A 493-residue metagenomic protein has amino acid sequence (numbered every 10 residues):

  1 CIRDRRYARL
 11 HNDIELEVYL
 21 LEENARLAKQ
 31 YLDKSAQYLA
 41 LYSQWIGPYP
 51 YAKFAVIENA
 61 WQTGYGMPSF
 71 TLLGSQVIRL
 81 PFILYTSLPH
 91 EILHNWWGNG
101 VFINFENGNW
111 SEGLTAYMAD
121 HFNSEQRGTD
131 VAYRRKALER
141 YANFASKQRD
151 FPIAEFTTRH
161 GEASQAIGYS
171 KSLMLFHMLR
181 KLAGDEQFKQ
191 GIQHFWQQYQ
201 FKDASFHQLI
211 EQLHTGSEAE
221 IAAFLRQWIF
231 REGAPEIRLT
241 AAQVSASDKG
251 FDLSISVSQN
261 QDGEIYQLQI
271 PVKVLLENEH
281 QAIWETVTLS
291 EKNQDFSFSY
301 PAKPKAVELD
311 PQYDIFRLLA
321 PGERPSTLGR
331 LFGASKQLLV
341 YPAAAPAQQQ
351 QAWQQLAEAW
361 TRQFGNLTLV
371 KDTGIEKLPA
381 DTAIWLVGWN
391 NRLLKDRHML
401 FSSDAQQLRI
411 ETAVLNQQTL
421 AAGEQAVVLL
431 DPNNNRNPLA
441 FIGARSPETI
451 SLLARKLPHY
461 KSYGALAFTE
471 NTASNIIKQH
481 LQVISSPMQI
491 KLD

Functional and structural regions predicted by a protein language model:
R3-P89, E112, Y117-D120: Hydrophobic helix-coil surface modules that form long, contiguous segments used for peptide/substrate interaction
H11-N12, G64-G66, P89-L93, A142-F156: Active-site-adjacent bridging/hinge elements
L20-Q30, I78, F105, E162-Q165 (+3 more regions): Second-shell loop/turn segments in exported
L72-R134, I192: Zinc-dependent metallopeptidase catalytic helix centered on the HExxH motif and its immediate flanking segment
Q165-I255, G263: Amphipathic alpha-helical substructures
I221-A222, P235-D310: Beta-strand-rich binding/interaction modules
D310-R324, E448-T449: Short acidic/polar inter-strand loop motif in beta-rich domains
P325-D493: Solvent-exposed alpha-helical segments and adjacent loops that form catalytic or protein-interaction surfaces
